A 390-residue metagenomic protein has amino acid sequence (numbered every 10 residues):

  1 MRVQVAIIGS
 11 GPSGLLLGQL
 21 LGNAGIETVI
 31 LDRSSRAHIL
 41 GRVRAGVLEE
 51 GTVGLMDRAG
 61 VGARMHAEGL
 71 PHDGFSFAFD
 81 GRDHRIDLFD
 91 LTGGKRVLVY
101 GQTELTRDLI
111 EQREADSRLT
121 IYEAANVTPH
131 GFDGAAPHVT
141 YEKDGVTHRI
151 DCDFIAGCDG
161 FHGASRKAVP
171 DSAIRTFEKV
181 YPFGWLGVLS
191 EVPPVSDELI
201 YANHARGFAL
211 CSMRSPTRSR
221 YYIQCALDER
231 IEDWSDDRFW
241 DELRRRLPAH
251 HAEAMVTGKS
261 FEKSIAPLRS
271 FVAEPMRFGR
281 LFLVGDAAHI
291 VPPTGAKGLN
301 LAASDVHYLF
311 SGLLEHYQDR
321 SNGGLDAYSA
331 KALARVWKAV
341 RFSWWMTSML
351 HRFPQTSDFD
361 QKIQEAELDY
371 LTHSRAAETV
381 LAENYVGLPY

Functional and structural regions predicted by a protein language model:
M1-V5: Extreme N-terminal starter segment of soluble prokaryotic enzymes
I8-N23, E27, L109, E262-W345: Conserved mid-domain beta->alpha element of the FAD-binding
G22-V43: Glycine-rich FAD pyrophosphate-binding loop
I30-L31, G157, A202, V284: Generic enzyme active-site microenvironment
H38, D159-G160, V291: Glycine-rich, N-terminal phosphate-binding loop of Rossmann-like dinucleotide-binding domains
G41-R44, E49-E114: Active-site-adjacent segment of FAD-dependent monooxygenases/related oxidoreductases
E111, D116, Y122-L268, A273: Conserved FAD-binding catalytic core of PHBH/FMO-like flavoproteins
A296, S311-Y390: C-terminal helical "tail/cap" subdomain of flavin- and related membrane-associated enzymes
